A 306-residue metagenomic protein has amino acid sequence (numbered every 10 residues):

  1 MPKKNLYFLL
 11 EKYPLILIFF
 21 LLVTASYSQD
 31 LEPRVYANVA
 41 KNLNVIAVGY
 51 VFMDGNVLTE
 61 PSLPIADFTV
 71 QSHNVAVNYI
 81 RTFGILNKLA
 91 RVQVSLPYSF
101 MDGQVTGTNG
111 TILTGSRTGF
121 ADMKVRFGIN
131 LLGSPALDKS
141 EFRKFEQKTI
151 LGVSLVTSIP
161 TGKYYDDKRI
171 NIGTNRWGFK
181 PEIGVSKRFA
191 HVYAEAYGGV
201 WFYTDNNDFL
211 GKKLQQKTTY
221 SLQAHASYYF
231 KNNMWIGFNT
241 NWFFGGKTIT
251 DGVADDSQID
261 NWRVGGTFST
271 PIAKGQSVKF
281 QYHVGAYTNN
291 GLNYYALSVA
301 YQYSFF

Functional and structural regions predicted by a protein language model:
Y27-A47, G133-Q147, F306: Outer-membrane beta-barrel biogenesis signature
N42-N44, T69-V75, T118-V125, T149 (+4 more regions): Residues that define the transmembrane beta-barrel architecture of outer-membrane proteins
I46-F52, V92-F100, L151-I159, A196-F202 (+4 more regions): Transmembrane beta-barrel strands of outer-membrane/channel proteins
V48-Y50, V77-R81, V125-L131, L155 (+6 more regions): Residues on the lipid-exposed face of transmembrane beta-strands in outer-membrane beta-barrel proteins
M53-N74, T111-L113, D166-I170: Surface-exposed strand-loop-strand hairpins of Gram-negative outer-membrane beta-barrel proteins
N56-V57, L86-A90, S134-P135, H191-A194 (+2 more regions): Repeated loop/turn-to-beta-strand initiation elements of outer-membrane beta-barrel proteins
F100-G211, Q215, S257: Outer-membrane pore/translocation modules
K213-F306: Outer membrane beta-barrel transmembrane domains
